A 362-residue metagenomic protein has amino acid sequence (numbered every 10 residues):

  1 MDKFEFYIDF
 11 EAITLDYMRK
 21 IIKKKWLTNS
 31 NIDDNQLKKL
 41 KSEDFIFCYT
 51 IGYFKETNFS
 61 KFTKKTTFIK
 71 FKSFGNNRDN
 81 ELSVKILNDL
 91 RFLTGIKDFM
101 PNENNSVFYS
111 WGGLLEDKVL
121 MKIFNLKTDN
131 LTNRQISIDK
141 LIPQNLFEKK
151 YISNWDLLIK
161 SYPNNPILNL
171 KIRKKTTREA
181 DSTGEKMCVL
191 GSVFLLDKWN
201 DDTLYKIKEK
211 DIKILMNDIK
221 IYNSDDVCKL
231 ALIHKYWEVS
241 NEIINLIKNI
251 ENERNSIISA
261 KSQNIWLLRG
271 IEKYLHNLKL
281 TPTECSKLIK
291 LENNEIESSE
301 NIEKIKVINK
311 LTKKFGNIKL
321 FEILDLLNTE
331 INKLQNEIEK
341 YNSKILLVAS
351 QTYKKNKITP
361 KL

Functional and structural regions predicted by a protein language model:
M1-D98: Conserved RNase H-like, two-metal-ion catalytic cores of nucleic-acid enzymes
M1-K3, N58, N104, K127 (+1 more regions): Exposed regions on extracellular, virion, or secretory-pathway luminal proteins
I8, I136, D225: Single, functionally critical "micro-switch" positions that shape active/binding sites and transmembrane helices
A12-I13, G113-K118, W237-E238: Short, solvent-exposed loop/turn segments at secondary-structure junctions
N35-K41, S73-N80, V107-S110, K213-S224: Short, charged/polar micro-motifs that form catalytic or ligand-binding hotspots
F62-D181: Conserved DEDDh/DEDDy metal-dependent 3′-5′ exonuclease domain
P166-W266: Acidic, Mg2+-coordinating catalytic module of metal-dependent nucleases/exonucleases that use a two-metal-ion mechanism
K220-L362: Acidic two-metal-ion nuclease catalytic site recognized across multiple nuclease folds, prominently DnaQ/RNase D-T
